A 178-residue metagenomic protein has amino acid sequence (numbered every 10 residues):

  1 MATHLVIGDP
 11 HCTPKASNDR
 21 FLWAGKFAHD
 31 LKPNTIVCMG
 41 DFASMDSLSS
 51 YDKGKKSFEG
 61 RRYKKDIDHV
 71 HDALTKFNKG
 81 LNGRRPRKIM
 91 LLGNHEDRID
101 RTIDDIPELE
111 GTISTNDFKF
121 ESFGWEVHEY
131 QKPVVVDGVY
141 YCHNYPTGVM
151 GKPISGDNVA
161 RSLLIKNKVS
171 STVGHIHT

Functional and structural regions predicted by a protein language model:
M1-T75, G83: N-terminal active-site segment of His-dependent metallophosphoesterases
C12, S44, E96-D97, T178: Active-site micro-motifs of SAM-dependent methyltransferase domains
H69-H177: Conserved catalytic scaffold of divalent metal-dependent phosphoesterases
